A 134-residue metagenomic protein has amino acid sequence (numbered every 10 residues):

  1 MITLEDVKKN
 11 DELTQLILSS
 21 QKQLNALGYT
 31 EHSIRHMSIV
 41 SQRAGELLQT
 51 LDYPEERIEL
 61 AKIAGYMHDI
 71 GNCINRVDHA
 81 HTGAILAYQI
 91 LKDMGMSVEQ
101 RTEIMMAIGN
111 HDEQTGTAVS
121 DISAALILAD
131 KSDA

Functional and structural regions predicted by a protein language model:
M1-H79, Q89-I90: Acidic/His-rich, divalent-metal-binding segments that scaffold phosphate/diphosphate chemistry
T3, S97-A134: Histidine/acidic-rich helix-loop-helix segments that form or flank divalent-metal centers in metalloenzyme catalytic
I39, T82, A124: Charged catalytic carboxylate motif
L51, M94-V98: Inter-helical turn/loop segments and adjacent helix faces that build the functional surface of alpha-helical bundle
A61, G65, T82, I108 (+1 more regions): Short alpha-helical catalytic segment bearing the HExxH-like zincin motif of zinc-dependent metalloproteases
Y66-I70, A87, G116-T117, A134: Alpha-helix boundary/capping detector
D78-Y88, V98-E99: Post-HEXXH active-site segment of zinc metalloproteases
